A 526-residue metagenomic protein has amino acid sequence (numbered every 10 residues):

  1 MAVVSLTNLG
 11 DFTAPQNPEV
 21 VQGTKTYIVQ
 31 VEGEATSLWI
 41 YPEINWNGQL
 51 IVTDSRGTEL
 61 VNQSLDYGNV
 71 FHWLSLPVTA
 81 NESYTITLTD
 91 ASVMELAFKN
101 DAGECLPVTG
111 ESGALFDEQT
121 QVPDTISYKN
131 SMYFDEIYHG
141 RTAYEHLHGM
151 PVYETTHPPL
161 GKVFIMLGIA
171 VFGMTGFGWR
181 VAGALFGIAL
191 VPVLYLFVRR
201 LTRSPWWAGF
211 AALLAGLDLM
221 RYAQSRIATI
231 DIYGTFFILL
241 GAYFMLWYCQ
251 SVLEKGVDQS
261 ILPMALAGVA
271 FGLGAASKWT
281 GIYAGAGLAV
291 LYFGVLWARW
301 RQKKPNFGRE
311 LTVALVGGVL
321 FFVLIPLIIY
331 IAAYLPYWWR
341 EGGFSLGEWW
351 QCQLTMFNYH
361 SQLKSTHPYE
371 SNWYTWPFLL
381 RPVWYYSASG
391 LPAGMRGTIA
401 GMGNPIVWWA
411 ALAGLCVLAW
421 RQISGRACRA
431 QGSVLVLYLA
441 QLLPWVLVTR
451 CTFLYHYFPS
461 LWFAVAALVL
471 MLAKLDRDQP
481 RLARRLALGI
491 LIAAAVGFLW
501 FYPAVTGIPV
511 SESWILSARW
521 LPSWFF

Functional and structural regions predicted by a protein language model:
V3-Y27, Q63, E118, S127 (+10 more regions): Transmembrane helical bundles and short interhelical boundary loops of multi-pass, membrane-embedded
T109-V122, Y128-G140, V152-F164, M174-F177 (+1 more regions): Extracytoplasmic catalytic/substrate-binding loops of multi-pass membrane glycan-assembly enzymes
W179, G183, M220-Y233, T280: Short acidic/glycine- and proline-prone juxtamembrane loop motifs at membrane-interface regions of multi-pass membrane
V181-T202, L240-F244, G414-V417: Transmembrane-helix motifs of polytopic, lipid-linked glycan transferases
L194-L217, F236, K255-Q259, C428 (+1 more regions): Transmembrane-helix signature of polytopic, membrane-embedded enzymes that assemble or transfer cell-envelope glycans
W206, W247, S251-G272, F307 (+1 more regions): Short hydrophobic alpha-helices at membrane interfaces in multi-pass membrane enzymes
A211-G216, Y243, F271, A275: Short helix- or helix-capping micro-motifs that position conserved polar/aromatic residues at function-defining sites
S389-A427: Hydrophobic, aromatic-rich transmembrane alpha-helices and their immediate juxtamembrane boundary segments
